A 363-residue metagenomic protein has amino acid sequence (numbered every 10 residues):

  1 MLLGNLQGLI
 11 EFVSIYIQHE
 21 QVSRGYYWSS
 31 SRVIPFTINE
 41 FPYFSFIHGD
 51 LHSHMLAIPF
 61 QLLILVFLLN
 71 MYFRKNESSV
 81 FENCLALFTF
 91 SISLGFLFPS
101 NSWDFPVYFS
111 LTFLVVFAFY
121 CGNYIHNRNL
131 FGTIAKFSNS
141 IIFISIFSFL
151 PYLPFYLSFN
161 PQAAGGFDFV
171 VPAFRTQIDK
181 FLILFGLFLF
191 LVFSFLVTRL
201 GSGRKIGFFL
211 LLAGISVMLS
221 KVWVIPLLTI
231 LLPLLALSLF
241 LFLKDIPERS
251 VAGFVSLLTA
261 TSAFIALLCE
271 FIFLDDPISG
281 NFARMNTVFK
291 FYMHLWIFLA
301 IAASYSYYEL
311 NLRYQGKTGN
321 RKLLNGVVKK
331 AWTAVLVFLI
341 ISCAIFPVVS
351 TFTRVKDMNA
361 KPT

Functional and structural regions predicted by a protein language model:
L3-N39, S140, I144-T363: Transmembrane helical bundles and short interhelical boundary loops of multi-pass, membrane-embedded
Y43-A57: Individual transmembrane alpha-helix segments
S45-F46, L87-S100, A213-L219: Membrane-interface alpha helices of multi-pass inner-membrane proteins
A57-F60, I64: Transmembrane alpha-helices of multi-pass, membrane-embedded glycan-processing enzymes that use lipid-linked
F60, D104-V115, L228-L232: Transmembrane-embedded, aromatic-rich helix segments that form part of the hydrophobic channel/pocket engaging
I64-L85, L114-H126, T198-L200: Membrane-interface transmembrane helices that cradle and orient dolichyl/undecaprenyl
L65-F73, L94, L111-Y120, L237-F240 (+1 more regions): Hydrophobic transmembrane alpha-helices
